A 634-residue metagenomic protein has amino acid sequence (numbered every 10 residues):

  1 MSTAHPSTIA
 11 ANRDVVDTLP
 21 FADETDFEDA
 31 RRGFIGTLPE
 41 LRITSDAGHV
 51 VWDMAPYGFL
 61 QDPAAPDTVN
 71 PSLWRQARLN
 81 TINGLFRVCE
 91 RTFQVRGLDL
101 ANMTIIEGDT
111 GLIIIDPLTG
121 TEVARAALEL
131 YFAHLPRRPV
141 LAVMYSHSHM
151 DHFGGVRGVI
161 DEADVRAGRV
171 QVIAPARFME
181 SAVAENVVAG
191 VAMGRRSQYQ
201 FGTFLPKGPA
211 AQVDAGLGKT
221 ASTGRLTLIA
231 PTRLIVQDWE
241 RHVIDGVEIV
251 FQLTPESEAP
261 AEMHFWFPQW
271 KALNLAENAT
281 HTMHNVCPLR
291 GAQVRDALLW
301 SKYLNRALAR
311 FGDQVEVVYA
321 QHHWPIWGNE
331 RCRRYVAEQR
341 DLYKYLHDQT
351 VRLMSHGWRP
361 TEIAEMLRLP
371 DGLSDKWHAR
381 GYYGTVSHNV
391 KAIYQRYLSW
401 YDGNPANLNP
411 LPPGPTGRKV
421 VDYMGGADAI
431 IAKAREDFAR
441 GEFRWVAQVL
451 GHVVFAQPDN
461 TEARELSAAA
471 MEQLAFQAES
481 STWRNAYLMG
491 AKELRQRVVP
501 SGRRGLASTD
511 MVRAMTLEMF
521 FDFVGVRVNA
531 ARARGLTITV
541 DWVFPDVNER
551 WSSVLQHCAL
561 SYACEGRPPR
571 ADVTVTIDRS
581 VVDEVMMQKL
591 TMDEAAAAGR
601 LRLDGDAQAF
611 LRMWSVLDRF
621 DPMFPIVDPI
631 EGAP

Functional and structural regions predicted by a protein language model:
A4-V16, A272, T282, L298-E362 (+3 more regions): Divalent-metal (often Zn2+) His-rich catalytic cores of metallo-beta-lactamase-fold enzymes
A47-D67, R177-T227: Acidic/polar short surface loop at catalytic or gating sites that assists cofactor/ion binding and chemistry
A77-R138, M263-F267, K271-E277: Conserved beta-strand hairpin/beta-sheet module of binuclear metal-dependent hydrolase folds, prominently
T110-G111, T121-I173: Active-site metal-binding motif and surrounding structural segment of the metallo-beta-lactamase
G111-I113, T119-E122, T223, T227-R233 (+1 more regions): Metallo-beta-lactamase
T416-V449: Alpha-helical segment of the N-proximal tetratricopeptide repeat
E436, E442-Q448, F455, D459 (+1 more regions): Feature captures hydrophobic
